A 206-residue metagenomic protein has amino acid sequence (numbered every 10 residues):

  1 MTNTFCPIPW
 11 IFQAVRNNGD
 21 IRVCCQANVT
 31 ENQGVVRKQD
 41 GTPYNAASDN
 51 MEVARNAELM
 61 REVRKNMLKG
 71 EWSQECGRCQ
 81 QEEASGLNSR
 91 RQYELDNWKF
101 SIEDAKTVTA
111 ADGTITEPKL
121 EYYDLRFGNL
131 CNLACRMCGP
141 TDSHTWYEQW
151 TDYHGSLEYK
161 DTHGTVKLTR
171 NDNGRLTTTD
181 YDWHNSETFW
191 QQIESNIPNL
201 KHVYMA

Functional and structural regions predicted by a protein language model:
M1-V108: Accessory C-terminal segments flanking Radical SAM cores
I8-A27, R78-N88, T116-T141, F189-A206: Conserved beta-strand->loop/alpha-helix structural units within folded catalytic cores of enzymes with alpha/beta
N45-R64, Y122-Y123, C135, Y181-Y204: Extended, compositionally biased low-complexity polar/Lys-Gly-rich tracts and adjacent boundary/linker regions are
F100-T116, Y181-E194: A Trp-anchored, charged/polar loop motif used as the substrate-binding/catalytic surface of acyl/ester-handling
P118-L130, T141-E187, P198-A206: Core AdoMet radical
